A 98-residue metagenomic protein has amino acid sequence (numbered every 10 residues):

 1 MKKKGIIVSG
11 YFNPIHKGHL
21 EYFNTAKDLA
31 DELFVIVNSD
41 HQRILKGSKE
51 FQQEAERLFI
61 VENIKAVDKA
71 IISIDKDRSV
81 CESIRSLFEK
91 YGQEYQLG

Functional and structural regions predicted by a protein language model:
M1-G98: Nucleotidyltransferase catalytic core that binds NTPs
